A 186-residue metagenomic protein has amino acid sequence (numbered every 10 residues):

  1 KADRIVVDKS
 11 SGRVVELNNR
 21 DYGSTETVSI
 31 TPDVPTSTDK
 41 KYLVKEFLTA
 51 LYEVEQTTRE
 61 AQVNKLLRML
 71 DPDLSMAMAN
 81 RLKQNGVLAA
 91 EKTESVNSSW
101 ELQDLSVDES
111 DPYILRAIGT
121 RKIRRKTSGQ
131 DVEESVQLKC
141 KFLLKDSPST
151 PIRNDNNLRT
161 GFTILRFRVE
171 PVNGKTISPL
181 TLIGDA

Functional and structural regions predicted by a protein language model:
K1-T38, Y52, T57-A186: Structured, amphipathic secondary-structure segments that form assembly/contact surfaces in multi-subunit
L43-V54: Solvent-exposed, amphipathic alpha-helical segments
